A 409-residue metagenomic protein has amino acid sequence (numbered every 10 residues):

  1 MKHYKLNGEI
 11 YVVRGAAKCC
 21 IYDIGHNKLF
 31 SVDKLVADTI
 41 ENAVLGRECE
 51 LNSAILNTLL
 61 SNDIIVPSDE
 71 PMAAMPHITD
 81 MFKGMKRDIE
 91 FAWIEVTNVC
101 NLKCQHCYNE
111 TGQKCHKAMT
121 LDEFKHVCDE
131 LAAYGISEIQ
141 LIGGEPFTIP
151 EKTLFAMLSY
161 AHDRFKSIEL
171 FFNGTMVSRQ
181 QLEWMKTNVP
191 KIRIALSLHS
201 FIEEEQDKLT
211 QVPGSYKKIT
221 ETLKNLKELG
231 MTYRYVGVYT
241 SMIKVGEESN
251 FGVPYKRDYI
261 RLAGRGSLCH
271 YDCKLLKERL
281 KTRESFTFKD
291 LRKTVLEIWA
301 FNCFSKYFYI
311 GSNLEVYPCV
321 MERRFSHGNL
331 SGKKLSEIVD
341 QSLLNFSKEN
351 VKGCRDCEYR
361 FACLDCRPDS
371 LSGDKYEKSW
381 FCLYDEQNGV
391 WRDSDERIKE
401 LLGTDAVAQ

Functional and structural regions predicted by a protein language model:
M1-G112, A132, K399, V407-Q409: N-terminal pre-core extensions flanking Radical SAM catalytic domains
N7, E322-Q409: Flexible mid-to-C-terminal extensions adjoining Fe-S/redox cofactors in radical SAM and related proteins
I10-V12, I192-L330, E377: Radical SAM enzyme [4Fe-4S]-AdoMet core and its adjacent flexible, acidic and glycine-rich loops/tails across
L35, K152, E322-R324: Residue-level structural signal for beta-strand termini and adjacent loop
S53-P76, W299-A300, F304-V339: A broadly conserved sequence feature marking short terminus-proximal activation segments in nucleic acid-centric
T58, N62-P67, P71-I192: Conserved alpha-helical substructure of the radical SAM core
W93, T97, N101, A300 (+2 more regions): Residues immediately within or flanking Cys/His clusters that coordinate Zn2+ in small zinc-binding modules
T111-C115, K208-G214, S372: Short glycine-enriched, charge-decorated loop/helix-capping segments at active-site entrances that position
